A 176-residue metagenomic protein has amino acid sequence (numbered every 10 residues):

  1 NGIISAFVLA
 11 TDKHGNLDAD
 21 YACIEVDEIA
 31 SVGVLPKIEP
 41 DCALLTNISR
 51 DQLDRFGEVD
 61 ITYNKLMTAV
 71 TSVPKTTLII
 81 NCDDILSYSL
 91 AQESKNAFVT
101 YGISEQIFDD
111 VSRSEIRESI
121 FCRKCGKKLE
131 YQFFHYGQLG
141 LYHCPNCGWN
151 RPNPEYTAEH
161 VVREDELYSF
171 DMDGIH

Functional and structural regions predicted by a protein language model:
N1-G102, D110-R117, F121: Phosphate-binding loop of NTP-binding sites
N96-H176: Adenine nucleotide phosphate-binding catalytic loops in nucleotide-utilizing enzymes
